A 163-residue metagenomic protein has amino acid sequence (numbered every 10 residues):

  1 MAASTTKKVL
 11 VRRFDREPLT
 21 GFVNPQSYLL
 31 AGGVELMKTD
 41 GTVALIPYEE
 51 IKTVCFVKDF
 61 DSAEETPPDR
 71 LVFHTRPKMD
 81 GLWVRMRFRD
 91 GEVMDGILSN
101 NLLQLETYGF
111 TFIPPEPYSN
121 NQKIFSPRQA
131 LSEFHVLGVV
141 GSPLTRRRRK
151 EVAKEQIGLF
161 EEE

Functional and structural regions predicted by a protein language model:
A2-E163: Conserved RNA-binding domains used in RNP assembly and mRNA/RNA metabolism
